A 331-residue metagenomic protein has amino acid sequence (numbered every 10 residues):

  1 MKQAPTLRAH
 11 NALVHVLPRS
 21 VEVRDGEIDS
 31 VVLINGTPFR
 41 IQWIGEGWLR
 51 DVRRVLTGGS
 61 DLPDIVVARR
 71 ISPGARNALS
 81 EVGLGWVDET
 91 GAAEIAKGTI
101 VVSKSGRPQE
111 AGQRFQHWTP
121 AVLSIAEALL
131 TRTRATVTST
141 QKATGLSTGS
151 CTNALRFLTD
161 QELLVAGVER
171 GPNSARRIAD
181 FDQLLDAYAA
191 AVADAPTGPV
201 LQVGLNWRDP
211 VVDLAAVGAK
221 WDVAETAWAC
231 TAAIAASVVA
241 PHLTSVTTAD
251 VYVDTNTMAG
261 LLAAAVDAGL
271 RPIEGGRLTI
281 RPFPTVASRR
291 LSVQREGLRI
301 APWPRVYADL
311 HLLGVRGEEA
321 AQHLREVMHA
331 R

Functional and structural regions predicted by a protein language model:
M1-D25: Acidic-basic catalytic patches of nuclease active cores, encompassing PD-(D/E)XK and other metal-cofactor nuclease
W43-D88: Catalytic cores of nucleic-acid endonucleases
V66, T140, C151-L164: Basic amphipathic alpha-helical segments that dock to polyanions
K97-S124: Short alpha-helical segments that sit at the start of domains
R114-V122, T136, A166-V192: Short, cationic-aromatic polyanion-contact patches
T133-T144: Short acidic, hydrophobic short linear motifs in intrinsically disordered regions
P196-R289: Short gly/ser-rich loop at a beta-strand->alpha-helix junction or flexible surface loop bordering the NTP-binding
D254-R331: Hydrophobic alpha-helical interaction segments
